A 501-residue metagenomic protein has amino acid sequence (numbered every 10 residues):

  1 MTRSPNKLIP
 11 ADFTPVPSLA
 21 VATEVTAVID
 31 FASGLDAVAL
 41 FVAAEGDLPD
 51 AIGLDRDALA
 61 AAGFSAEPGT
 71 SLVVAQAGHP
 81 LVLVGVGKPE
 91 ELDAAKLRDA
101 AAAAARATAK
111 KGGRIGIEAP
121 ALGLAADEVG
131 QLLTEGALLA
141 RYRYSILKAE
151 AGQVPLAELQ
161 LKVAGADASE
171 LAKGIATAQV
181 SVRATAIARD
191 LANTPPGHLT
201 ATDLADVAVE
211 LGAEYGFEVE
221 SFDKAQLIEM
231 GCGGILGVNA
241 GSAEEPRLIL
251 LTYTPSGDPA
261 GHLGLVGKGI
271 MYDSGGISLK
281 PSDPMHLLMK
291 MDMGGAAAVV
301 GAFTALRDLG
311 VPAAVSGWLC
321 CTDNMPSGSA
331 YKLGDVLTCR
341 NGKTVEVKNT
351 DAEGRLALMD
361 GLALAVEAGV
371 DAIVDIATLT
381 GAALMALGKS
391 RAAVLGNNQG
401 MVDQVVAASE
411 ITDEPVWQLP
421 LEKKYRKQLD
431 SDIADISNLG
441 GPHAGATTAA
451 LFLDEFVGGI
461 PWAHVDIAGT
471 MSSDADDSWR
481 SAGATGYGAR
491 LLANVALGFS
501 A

Functional and structural regions predicted by a protein language model:
M1-H262, D308, A475, A482 (+1 more regions): Glycine-/small-residue-enriched capping loops at alpha/beta junctions
T2-T14, A205-A501: A generic structural signal for tightly packed, nonpolar segments enriched in small/aliphatic residues
